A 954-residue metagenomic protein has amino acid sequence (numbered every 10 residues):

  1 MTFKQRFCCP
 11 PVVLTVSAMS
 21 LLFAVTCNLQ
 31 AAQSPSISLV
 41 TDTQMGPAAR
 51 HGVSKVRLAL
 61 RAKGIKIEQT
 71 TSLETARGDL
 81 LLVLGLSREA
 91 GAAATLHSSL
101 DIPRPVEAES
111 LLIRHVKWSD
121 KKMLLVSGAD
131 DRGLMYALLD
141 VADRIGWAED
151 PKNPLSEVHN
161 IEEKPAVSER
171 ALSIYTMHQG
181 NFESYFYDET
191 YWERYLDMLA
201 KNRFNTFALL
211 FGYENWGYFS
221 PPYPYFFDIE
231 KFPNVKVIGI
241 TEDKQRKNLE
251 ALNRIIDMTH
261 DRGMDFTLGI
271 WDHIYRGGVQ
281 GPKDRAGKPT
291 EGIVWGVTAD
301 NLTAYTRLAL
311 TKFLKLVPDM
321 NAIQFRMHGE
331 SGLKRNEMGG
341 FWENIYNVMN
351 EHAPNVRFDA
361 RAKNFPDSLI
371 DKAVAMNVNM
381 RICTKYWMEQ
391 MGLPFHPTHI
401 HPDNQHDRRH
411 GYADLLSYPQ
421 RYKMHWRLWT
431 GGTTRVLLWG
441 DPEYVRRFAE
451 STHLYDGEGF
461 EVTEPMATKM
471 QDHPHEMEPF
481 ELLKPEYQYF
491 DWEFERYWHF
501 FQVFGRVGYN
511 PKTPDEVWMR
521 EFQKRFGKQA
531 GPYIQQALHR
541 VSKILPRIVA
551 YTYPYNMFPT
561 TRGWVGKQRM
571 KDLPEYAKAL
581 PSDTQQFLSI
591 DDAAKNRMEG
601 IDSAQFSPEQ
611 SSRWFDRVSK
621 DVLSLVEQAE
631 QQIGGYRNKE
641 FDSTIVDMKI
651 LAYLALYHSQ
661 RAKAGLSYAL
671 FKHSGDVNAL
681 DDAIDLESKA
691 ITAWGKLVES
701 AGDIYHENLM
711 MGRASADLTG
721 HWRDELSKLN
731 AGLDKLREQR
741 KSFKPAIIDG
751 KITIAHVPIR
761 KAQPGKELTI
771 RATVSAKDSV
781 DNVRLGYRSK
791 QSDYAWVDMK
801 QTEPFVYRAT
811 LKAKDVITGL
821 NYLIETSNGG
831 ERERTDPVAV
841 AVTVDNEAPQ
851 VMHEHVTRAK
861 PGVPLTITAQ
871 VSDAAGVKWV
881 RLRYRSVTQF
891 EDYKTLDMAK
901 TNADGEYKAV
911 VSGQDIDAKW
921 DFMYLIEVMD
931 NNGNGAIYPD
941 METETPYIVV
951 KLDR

Functional and structural regions predicted by a protein language model:
M1-P10: N-terminal secretory signal peptides that target proteins for export/translocation
P11-N28: Bacterial N-terminal signal peptides
A31-Y213, N344-N347, M380, W387 (+3 more regions): Mature N-terminal, pre-catalytic/accessory segment of carbohydrate-active enzymes
P47, K55, R104-N301, K315-D319 (+6 more regions): Feature activates predominantly on carbohydrate-active enzymes
T298-F395: Active-site neighborhood of glycoside hydrolase catalytic domains
S331, G411-P442: Active-site clefts of carbohydrate-active enzymes
E464, T468-M470, P474-H721: C-terminal non-catalytic alpha-helical accessory regions
D734-R954: Glycan-association/targeting regions that enable binding to alpha-glucans and other polysaccharides
